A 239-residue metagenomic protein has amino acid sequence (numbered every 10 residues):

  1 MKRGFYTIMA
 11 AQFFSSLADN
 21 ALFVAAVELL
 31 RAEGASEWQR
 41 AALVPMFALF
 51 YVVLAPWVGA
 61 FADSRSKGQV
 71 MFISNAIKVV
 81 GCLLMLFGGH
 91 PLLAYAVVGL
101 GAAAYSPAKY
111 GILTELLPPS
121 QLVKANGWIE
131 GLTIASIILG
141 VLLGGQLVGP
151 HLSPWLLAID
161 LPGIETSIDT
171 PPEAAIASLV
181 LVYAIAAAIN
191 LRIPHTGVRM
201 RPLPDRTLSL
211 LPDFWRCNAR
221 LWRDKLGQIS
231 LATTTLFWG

Functional and structural regions predicted by a protein language model:
M1-Y6, I193-T233: Juxtamembrane intracellular "pre-TM" segments in multi-pass secondary transporters
G4-F23, L43-K78, A94-G149, I229-W238: Substrate-agnostic recognition of the 12-TM MFS/MFS-like secondary transporter fold
F13, L17, A21-A25, L152-I176 (+1 more regions): A single, central transmembrane helix in multi-pass transporters
A21-W38: Short amphipathic helix-loop junctions that connect adjacent transmembrane helices in Major Facilitator Superfamily/SLC
V27, C82-L86, V148, N190: Structural signal for membrane-spanning alpha-helices in multi-pass inner-membrane proteins, emphasizing helix cores
A35-S36, S66-K67, P118, L152 (+1 more regions): A helix-boundary/kink motif common to multi-pass secondary transporters, especially Major Facilitator Superfamily
A76-H90: C-terminal ends and interior cores of transmembrane alpha-helices in multi-pass membrane transporters/permeases
L92-Y95, G99, K124-M200: Hydrophobic alpha-helical transmembrane segments
